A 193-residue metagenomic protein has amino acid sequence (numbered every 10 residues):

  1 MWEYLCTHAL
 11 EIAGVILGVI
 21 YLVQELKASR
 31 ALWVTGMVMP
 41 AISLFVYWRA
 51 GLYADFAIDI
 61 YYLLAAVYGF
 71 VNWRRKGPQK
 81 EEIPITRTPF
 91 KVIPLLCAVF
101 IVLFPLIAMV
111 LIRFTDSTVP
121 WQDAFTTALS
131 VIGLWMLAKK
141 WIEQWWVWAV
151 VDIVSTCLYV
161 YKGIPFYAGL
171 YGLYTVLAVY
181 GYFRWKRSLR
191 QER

Functional and structural regions predicted by a protein language model:
M1-A28, L32, M39, K76-P78 (+1 more regions): Polytopic alpha-helical membrane-helix bundles and their juxtamembrane interface segments in multi-pass membrane
A28-A31, S43-I58: Helix-loop junctions on the outward
G36-R49, L63-A65: Hydrophobic alpha-helical transmembrane segments of multi-pass membrane proteins
A50, Y62-A65, E81-T86: Interfacial loop at the N-terminal end of multi-pass membrane proteins
D55-L64, Y171: Individual alpha-helical transmembrane segments in multi-pass integral membrane proteins
I60-P78: Membrane-water interface of transmembrane alpha-helices
